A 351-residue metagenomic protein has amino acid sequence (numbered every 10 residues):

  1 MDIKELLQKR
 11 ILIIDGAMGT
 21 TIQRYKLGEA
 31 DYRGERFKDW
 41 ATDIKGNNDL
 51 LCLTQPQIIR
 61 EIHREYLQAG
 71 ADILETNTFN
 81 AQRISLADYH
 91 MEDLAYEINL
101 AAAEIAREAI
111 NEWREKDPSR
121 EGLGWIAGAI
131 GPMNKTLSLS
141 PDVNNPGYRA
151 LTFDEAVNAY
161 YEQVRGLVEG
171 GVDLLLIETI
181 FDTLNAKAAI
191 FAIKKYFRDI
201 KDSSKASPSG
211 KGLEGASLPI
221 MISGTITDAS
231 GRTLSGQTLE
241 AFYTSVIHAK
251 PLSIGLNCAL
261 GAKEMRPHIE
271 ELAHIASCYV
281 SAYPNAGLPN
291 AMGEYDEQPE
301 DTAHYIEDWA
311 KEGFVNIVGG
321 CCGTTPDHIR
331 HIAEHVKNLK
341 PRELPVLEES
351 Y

Functional and structural regions predicted by a protein language model:
M1-Y351: Domain-level signal for soluble alpha/beta catalytic cores
